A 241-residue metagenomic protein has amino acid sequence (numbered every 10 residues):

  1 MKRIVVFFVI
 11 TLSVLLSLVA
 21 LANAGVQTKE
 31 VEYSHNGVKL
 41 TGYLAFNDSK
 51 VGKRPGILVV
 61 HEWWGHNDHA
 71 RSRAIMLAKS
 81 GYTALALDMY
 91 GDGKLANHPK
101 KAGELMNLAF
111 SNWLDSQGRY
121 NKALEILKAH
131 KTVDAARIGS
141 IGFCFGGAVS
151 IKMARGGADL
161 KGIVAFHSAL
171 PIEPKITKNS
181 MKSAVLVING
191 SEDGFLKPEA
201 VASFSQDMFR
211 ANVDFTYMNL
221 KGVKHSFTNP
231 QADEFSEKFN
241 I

Functional and structural regions predicted by a protein language model:
M1-V5: Positively charged n-region of N-terminal signal peptides that target proteins for export
F8-S17: Bacterial N-terminal signal peptides
E30-H130, T228-N240: Serine-hydrolase catalytic machinery in alpha/beta-hydrolase-like enzymes
R73, K197-M208, Y217: Short alpha-helix in the alpha/beta-hydrolase fold that links the catalytic acid
Y120-M181: Primarily recognizes the serine-hydrolase "nucleophile elbow" in alpha/beta-hydrolase and SGNH/GDSL folds
M181, V187-N189: Short beta-strand/loop motif that positions the catalytic acidic residue of the alpha/beta-hydrolase fold
E192-L196, H225: Acidic catalytic loop of the alpha/beta-hydrolase fold
F209-D233: Catalytic histidine neighborhood in serine/cysteine hydrolases with alpha/beta-hydrolase-type architecture
